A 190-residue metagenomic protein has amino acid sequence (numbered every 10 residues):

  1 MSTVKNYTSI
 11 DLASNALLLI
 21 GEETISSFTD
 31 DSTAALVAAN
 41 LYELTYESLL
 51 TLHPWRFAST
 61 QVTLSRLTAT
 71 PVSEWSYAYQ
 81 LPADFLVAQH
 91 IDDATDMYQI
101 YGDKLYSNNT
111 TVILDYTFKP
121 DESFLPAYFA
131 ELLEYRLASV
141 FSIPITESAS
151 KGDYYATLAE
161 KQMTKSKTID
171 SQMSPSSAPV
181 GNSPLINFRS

Functional and structural regions predicted by a protein language model:
M1-N40: Short, extreme N-terminal leader segments that mark the start of a protein/domain
T3-N6, D11-L12, D92-S190: Internal mixed-charge
L17-I25, Y46, L50, P54 (+3 more regions): Hydrophobic/aromatic-lined pockets within catalytic cores
S26-T29, A58, T63, P126 (+1 more regions): Generic, ordered loop/turn and secondary-structure boundary motif
F28-D30, F85-A88, T110: N-terminal start-of-chain detector that recognizes signal peptides and the immediate post-cleavage beginning
D31-L49, K151-K167: Short secondary-structure subsegments characteristic of cysteine-rich extracellular domains
L36-K104, A127-F141, I145: Divalent metal-cofactor coordination and adjacent catalytic microenvironments
